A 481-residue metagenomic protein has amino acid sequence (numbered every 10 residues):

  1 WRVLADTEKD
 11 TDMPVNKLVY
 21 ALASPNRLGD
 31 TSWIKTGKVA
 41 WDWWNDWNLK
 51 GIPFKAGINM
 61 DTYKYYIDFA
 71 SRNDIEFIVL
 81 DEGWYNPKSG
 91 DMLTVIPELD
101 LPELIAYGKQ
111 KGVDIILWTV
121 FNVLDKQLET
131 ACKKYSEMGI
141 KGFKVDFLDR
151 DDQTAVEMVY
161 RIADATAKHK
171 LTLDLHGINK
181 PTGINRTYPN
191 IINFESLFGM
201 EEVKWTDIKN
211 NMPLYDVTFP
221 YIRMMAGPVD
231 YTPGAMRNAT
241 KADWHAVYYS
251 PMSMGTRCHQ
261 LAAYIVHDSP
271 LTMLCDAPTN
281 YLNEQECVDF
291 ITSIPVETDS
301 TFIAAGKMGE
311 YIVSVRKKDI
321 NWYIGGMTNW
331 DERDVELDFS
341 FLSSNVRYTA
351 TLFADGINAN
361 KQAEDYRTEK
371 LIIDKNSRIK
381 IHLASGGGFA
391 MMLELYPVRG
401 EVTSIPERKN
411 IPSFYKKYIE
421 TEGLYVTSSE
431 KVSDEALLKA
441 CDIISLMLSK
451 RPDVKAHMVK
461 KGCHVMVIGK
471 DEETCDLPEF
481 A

Functional and structural regions predicted by a protein language model:
W1-Q110, G388: Conserved structural scaffold segments of CAZyme catalytic domains across common CAZy folds
E82-T256: Aromatic- and carboxylate-enriched substrate-binding clefts and catalytic-loop regions of carbohydrate-active enzymes
D276-Y323, N360-E364: Glycan-recognition and catalytic regions of carbohydrate-active enzymes
M308-S344, F389-A390: Carbohydrate-binding surface patches
L342-G356: Solvent-exposed beta-hairpin/edge-strand motifs
L352-N376: Solvent-exposed beta-strand/loop surfaces of large extracellular or lumenal domains
L371-Y396: C-terminal beta-strand-rich structural cap/linker in extracellular carbohydrate-active enzymes
E422-A481: Acidic/His-rich structured neighborhood in mature extracellular/periplasmic domains
